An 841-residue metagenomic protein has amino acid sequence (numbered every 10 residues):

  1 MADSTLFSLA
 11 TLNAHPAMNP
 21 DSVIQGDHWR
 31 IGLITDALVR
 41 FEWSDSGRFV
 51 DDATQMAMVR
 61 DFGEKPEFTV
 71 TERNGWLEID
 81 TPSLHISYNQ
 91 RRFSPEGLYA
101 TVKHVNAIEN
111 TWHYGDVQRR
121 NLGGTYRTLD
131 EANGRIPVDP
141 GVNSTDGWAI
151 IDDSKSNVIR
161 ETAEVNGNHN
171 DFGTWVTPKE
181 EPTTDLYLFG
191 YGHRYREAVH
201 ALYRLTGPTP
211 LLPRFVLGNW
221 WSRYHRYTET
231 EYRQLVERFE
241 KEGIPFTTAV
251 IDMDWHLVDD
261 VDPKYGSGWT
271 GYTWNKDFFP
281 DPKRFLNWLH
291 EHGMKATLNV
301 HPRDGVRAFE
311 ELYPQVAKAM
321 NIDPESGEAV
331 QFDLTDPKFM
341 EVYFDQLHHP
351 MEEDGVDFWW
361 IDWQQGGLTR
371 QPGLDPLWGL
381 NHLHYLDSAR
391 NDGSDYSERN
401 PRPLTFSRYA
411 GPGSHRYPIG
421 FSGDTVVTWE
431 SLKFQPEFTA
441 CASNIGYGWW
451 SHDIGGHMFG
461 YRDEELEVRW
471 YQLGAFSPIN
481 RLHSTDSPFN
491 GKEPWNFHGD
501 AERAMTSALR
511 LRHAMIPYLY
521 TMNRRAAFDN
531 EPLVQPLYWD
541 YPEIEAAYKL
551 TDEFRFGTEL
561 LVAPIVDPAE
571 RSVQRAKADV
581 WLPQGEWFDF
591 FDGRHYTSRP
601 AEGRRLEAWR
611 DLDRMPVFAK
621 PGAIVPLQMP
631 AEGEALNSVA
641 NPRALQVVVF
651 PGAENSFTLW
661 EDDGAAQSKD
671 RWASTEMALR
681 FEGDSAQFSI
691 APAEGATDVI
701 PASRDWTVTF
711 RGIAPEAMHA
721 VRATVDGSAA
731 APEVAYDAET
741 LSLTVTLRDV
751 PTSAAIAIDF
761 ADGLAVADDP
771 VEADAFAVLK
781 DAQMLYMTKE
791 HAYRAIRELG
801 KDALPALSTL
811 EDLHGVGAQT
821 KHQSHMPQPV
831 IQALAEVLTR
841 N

Functional and structural regions predicted by a protein language model:
L9, I34-N74: A low-complexity, Ser/Thr/Gly/Pro-enriched, surface-exposed linker/loop concept that marks segments flanking
I31, V39-W43, E78-I86, L561-P564 (+1 more regions): Short, well-ordered beta-strand segments enriched in hydrophobic/aromatic residues
A53-E67, M320-D323, F588-L612, A720-L747: Solvent-exposed beta-strand/loop surfaces of large extracellular or lumenal domains
E64-P213, R223, V236-K241, R610-M629 (+2 more regions): Catalytic and substrate-binding clefts that recognize carbohydrates or anionic sugar/phosphate headgroups
P208-R370, H415: Aromatic-lined carbohydrate-binding/catalytic grooves of carbohydrate-active enzymes
L217-R223, I251, M294-R307, I361-Q364 (+3 more regions): Aromatic-lined carbohydrate-recognition surfaces of secreted/lumenal glycan-active proteins
Y385, G393, P412-G420, F434-F438 (+3 more regions): Catalytic core of carbohydrate-active enzymes
P621-A729, D737, L747-T752, A757-N841: Accessory, solvent-exposed terminal regions and/or long lumenal/extracellular loops of proteins
